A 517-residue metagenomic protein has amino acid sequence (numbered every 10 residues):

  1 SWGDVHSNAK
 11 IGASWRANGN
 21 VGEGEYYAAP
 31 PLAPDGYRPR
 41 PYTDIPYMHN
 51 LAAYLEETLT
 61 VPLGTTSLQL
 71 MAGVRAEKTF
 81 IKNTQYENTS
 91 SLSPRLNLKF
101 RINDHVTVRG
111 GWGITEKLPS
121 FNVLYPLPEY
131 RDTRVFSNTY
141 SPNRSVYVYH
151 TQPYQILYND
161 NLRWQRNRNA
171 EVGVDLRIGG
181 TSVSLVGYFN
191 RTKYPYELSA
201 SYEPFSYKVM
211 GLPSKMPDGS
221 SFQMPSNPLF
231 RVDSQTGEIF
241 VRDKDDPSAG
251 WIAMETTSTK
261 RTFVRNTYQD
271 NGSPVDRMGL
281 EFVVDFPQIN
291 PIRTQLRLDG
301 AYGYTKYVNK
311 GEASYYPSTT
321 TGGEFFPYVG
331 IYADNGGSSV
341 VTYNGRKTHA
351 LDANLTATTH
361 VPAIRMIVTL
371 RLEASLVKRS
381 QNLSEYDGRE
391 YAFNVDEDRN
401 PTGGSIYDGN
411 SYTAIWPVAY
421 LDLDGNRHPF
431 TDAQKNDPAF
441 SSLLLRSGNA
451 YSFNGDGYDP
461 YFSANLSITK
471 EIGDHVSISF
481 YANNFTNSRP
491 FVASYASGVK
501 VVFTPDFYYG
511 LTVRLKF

Functional and structural regions predicted by a protein language model:
S1, H49-L55, L92-L98, Y158 (+6 more regions): Hydrophobic, lipid-facing positions within transmembrane beta-strands of outer-membrane proteins
S1-T84, R101: Face-selective signature of the C-terminal outer-membrane beta-barrel domain
W2, H49, L59-V61, L68 (+10 more regions): Residue-level signature of outer-membrane beta-barrel architecture
D4-A9, L63-L70, H105-V108, G180-V183 (+3 more regions): Repeated loop/turn-to-beta-strand initiation elements of outer-membrane beta-barrel proteins
W15-V21, V74-K82, W112-L118, Y125-L127 (+10 more regions): Transmembrane beta-strands of outer-membrane beta-barrel pores
P46, E116-K193, L212-N227, R265-I289 (+1 more regions): Outer-membrane beta-barrel signature, preferentially recognizing the C-terminal barrel domain of Gram-negative
L63, G211-Y386: Gram-negative outer-membrane beta-barrel transporters
E116, T192-K193, S375-A450, D456-Y461 (+1 more regions): C-terminal beta-signal and adjacent terminal beta-strands/loops of Gram-negative outer-membrane beta-barrel proteins
